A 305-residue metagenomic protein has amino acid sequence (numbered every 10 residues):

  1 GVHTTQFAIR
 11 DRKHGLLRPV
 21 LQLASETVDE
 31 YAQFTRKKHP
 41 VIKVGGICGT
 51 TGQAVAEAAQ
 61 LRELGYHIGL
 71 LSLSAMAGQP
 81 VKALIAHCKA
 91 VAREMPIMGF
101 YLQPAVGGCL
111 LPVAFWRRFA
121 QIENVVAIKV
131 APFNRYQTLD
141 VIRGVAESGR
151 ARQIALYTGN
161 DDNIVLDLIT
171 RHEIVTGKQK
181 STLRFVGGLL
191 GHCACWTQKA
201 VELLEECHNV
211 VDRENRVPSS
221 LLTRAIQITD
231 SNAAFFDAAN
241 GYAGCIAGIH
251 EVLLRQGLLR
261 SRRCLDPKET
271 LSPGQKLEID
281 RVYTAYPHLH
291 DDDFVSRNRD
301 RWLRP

Functional and structural regions predicted by a protein language model:
G1-W116, D292-P305: Active-site beta->alpha loop and helix N-cap motifs at the rims of alpha/beta catalytic domains
L16, V20, Q53, E57 (+10 more regions): General structural feature for long, well-ordered alpha-helical segments within catalytic domains of soluble enzymes
A24, V28, A32, V145-A146 (+2 more regions): Hydrophobic, Leu/Ile/Phe/Ala-enriched alpha-helical segments that form helix-helix packing faces
T27, E206, R255: Active-site catalytic microenvironments for nucleophilic, acid-base chemistry
A59, E202, E251: Surface-exposed charge patches
G65-Y66, G149, G257: Glycine-centered loop/turn motif at secondary-structure junctions
A90-R93, M98, Q103-C245: Catalytic alpha/beta core domains of metabolic enzymes, predominantly
D230-P305: C-terminal extensions of enzymes
